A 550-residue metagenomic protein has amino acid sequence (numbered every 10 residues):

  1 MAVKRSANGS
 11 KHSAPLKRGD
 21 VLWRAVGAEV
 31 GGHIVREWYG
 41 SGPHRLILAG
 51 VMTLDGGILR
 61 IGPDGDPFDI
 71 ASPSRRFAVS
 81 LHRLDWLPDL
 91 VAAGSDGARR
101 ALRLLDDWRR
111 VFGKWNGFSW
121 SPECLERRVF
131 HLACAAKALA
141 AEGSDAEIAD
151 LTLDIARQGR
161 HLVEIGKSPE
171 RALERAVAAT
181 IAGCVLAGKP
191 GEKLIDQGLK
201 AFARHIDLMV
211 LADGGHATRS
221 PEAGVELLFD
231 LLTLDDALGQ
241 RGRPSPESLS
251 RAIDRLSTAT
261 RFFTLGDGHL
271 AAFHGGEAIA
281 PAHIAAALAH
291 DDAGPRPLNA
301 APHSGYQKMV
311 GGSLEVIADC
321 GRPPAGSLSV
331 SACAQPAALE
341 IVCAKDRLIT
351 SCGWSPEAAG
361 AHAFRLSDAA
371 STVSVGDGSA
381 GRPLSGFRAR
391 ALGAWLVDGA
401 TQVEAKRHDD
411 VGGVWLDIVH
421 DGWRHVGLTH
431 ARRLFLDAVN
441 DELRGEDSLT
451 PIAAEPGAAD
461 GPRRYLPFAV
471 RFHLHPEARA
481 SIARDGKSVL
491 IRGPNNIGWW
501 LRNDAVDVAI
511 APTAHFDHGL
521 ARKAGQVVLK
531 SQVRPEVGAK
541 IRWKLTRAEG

Functional and structural regions predicted by a protein language model:
M1-G62: Extreme N-terminal leader/anchor segments
L54-A78, V91-A93: Asp/Glu-centered strand-loop micro-motifs enriched in Gly/Pro and often flanked by an aromatic residue
I61, A318-D319, T350-C352, I491 (+1 more regions): Short capping micro-motif at the N-terminus of alpha-helices
D69, E126, H362-G550: CBM-like, beta-strand-rich accessory domains located in the C-terminal region of large, secreted polysaccharide-active
S74-I253: Aromatic-lined, polymer-binding surfaces characteristic of secreted/periplasmic polysaccharide-degrading enzymes
H82, G305, A337, A369 (+1 more regions): Residues that flank catalytic or metal-binding motifs in active/ligand-binding sites
L211-W354, A524, R534: Carbohydrate-active enzyme catalytic cores, enriched for enzymes that act on polyanionic acidic polysaccharides
E315-T401: Catalytic core of carbohydrate-active enzymes
